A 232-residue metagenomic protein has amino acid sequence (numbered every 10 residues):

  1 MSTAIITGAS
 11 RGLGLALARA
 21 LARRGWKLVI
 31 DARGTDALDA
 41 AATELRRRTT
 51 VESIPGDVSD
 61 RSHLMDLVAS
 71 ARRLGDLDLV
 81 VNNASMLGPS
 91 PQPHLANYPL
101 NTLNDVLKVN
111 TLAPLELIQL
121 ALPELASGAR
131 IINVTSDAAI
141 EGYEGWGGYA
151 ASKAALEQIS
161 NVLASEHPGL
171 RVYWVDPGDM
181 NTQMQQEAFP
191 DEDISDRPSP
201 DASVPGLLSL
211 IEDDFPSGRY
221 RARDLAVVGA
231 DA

Functional and structural regions predicted by a protein language model:
S10-G12: Conserved glycine-rich cofactor-binding loop
R24-A41: Conserved glycine-rich Rossmann-like NAD(P)H-binding loop of the short-chain dehydrogenase/reductase
P55-L67: The beta1-alpha1 cofactor-binding region of Rossmann-like NAD(H)/NADP(H)-dependent oxidoreductases
M65, S85-N104, G145: Conserved mid-core segment of classical short-chain dehydrogenase/reductases
I118, S152: Active-site helix of classical SDR
S136: Residue(s) in the substrate-gating loop at a strand-loop-helix junction that position the organic substrate next
L170, W174-P177, T182, P190-A232: C-terminal helical subdomain
